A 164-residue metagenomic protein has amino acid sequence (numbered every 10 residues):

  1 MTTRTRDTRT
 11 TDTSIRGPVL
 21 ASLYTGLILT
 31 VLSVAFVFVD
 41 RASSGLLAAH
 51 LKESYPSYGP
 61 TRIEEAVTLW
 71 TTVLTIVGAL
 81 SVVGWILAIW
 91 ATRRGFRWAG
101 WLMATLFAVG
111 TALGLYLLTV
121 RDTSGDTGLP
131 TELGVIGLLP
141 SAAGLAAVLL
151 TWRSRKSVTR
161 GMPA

Functional and structural regions predicted by a protein language model:
T2-A164: Topology signature of small-to-medium multi-pass alpha-helical membrane proteins
